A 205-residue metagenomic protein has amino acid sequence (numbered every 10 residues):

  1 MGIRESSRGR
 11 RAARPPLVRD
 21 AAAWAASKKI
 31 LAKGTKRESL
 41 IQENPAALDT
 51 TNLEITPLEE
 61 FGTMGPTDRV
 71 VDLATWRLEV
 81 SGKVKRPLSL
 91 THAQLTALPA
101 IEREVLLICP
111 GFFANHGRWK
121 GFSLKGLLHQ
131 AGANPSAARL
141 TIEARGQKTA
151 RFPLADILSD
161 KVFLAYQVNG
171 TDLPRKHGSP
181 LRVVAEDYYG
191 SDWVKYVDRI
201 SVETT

Functional and structural regions predicted by a protein language model:
G2-T205: Structured, non-membrane catalytic/scaffold regions adjacent to prosthetic-group chemistry
